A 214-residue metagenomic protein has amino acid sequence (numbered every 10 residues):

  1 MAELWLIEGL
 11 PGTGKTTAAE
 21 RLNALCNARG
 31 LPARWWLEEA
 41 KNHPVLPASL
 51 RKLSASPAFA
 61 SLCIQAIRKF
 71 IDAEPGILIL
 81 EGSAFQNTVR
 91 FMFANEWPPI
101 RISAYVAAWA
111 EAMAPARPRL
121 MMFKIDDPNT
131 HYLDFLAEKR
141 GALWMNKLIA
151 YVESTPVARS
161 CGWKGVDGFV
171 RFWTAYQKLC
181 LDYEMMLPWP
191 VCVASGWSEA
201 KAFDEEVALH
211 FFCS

Functional and structural regions predicted by a protein language model:
I7: Hydrophobic anchor at the beta1->P-loop junction of P-loop NTPases
L10: P-loop (Walker A) phosphate-binding loop of NTP-binding proteins
K15: Conserved lysine of the Walker
E20-R68: Conserved substrate/cofactor phosphate-moiety recognition/catalytic segment in nucleotide-dependent phosphotransferases
S56-G76, A107-P115: Short amphipathic alpha-helices and their capping/turn segments at secondary-structure boundaries
C63-P99: A basic- and aromatic-enriched beta-loop-alpha substructure that forms the phosphate/nucleotide- and DNA/RNA-contacting
E81-G82, P99-S154: Conserved phosphate-donor/acceptor-positioning beta-strand/loop module used by diverse small-molecule
A150-S214: NTP-dependent small-molecule kinase module
